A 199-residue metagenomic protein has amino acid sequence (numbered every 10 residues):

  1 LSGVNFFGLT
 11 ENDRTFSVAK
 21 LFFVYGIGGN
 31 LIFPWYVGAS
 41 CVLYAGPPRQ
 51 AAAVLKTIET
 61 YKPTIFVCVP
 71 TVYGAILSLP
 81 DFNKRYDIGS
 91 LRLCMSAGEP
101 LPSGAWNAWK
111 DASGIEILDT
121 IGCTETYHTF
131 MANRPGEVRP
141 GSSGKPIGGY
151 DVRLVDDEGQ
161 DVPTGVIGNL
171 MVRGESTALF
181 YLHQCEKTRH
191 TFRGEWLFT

Functional and structural regions predicted by a protein language model:
L1-S17, F22-T64, L79: Conserved AMP-binding/adenylation subdomain of ANL enzymes
E11-N12, L91, G114, G194: Phosphate-coordination loops involved in phosphoryl transfer and adenosine-cofactor binding
S17, L43, C68, S96 (+2 more regions): A structural signal for the hydrophobic beta-strands that form the central parallel beta-sheet of Rossmann-like
A39, P63-C68, L77-R139, D151: Gly/Ser/Thr-rich phosphate-binding loop
K145-G149, L197: Short coil-to-beta-strand transition motifs
Q160-G165, M171-T199: Conserved ATP-binding/catalytic segment of the ANL
